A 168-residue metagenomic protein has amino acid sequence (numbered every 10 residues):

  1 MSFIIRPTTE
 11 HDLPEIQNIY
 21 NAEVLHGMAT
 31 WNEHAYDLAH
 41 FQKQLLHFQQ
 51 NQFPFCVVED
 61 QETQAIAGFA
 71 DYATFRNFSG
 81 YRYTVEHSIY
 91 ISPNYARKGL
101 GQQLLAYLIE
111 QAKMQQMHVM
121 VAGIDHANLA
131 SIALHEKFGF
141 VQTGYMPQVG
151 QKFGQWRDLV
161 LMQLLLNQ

Functional and structural regions predicted by a protein language model:
I4-N18: A short beta-loop-alpha structural element at the N-terminal edge of CoA-dependent acyl/N-acetyltransferase catalytic
Q17-Q44: Conserved GNAT-fold acetyl-CoA-binding loop/helix
A35-N94, L105-A106, L165-L166: Acetyl-CoA-dependent GNAT
F53, R157-L161: Short hydrophobic/aromatic beta-strand or adjacent loop that forms the aromatic wall/cage of a ligand/substrate-binding
T74, S79, V121-I124, E136 (+1 more regions): Conserved catalytic-core motifs of GNAT/GCN5-like acyltransferases
R97-E110, A133-K137: Conserved acetyl-CoA-binding loop-helix of GNAT-fold acetyltransferases
A112-I124: Conserved GNAT acetyl-CoA-binding A-motif
